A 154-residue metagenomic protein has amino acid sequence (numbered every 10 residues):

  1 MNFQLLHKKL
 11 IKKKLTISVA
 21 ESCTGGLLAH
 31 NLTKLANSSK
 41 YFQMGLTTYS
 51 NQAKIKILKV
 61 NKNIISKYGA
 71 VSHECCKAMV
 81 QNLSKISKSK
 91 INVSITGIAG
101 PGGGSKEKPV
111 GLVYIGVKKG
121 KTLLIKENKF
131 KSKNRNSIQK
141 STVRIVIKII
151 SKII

Functional and structural regions predicted by a protein language model:
M1-I154: Short alpha-helical segments enriched in small residues
